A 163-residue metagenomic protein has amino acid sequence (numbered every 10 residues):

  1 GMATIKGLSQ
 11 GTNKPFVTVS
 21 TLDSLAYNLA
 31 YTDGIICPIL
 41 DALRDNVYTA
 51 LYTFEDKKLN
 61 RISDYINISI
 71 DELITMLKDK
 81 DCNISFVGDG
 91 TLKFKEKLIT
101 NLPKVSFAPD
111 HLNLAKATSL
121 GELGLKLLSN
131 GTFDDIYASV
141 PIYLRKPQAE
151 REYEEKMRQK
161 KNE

Functional and structural regions predicted by a protein language model:
G1, G7, G88-G90, G131: Glycine-centered flexibility sites
G1-T18: DPxDG-like acidic metal-binding loop motif
G1-T4, S69, K116-L120: Catalytic-loop motifs flanking and including active-site residues across diverse enzymes
T4-L8, L25-A26, L120, G124: Buried hydrophobic packing segments
I5, G11, L92-F94, D135: Short, electropositive, low-hydrophobicity segments enriched in small/polar residues
P15-L114, R158: Surface "functional belts" at beta-alpha junctions
A108-E163: Acyltransferase
